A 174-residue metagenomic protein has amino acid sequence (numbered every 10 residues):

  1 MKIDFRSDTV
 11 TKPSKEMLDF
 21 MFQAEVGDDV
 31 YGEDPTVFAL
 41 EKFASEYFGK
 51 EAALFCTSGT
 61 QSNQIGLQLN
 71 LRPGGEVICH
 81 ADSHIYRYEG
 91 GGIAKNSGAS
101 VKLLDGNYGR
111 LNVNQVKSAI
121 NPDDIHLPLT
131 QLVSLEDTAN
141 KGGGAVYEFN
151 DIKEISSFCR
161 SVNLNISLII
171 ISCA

Functional and structural regions predicted by a protein language model:
F5, A44, S62, I93 (+3 more regions): Buried hydrophobic positions in well-ordered alpha/beta secondary-structure cores of metabolic enzymes
S7, Y31-E33, L54-T57, C79-H80 (+3 more regions): General beta-strand structural signal in soluble alpha/beta enzymes
P13-G59, A81-D82, Y86-R87: Conserved N-terminal alpha-helix of the aminotransferase class I/II PLP-enzyme fold
E51-L71, L104-D105, D137: Conserved core of the PLP fold type I
L69-R87: Conserved PLP-anchoring active-site segment centered on the Schiff-base-forming lysine
Y88-S100: Active-site-proximal loop->helix
S97-N140, V146-E154: PLP-dependent aminotransferase-class I/II
Y147-A174: Catalytic PLP-binding core of fold-type I/II PLP enzymes
